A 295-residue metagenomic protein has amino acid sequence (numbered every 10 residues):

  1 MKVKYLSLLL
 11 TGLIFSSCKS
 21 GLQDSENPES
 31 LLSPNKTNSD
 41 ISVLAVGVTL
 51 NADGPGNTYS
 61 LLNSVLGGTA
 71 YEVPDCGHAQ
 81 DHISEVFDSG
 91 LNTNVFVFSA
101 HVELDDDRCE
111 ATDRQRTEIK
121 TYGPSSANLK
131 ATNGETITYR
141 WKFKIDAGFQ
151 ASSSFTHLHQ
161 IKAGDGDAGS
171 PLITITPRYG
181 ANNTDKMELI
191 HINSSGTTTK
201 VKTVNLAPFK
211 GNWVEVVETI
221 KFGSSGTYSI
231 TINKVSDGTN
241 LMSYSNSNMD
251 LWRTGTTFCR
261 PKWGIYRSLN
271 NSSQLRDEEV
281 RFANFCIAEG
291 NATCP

Functional and structural regions predicted by a protein language model:
K2-L8: Sec-dependent signal peptide recognition, specifically the positively charged N-region followed immediately by
L8, F15-V46: Bacterial Sec-dependent N-terminal signal peptides
L8-L10, Y122: A periodicity- and composition-biased signal for non-globular, repetitive helical segments
P34-V214, E218-P295: Low-complexity, Ser/Thr/Pro/Gly-rich disordered linker/stalk regions
